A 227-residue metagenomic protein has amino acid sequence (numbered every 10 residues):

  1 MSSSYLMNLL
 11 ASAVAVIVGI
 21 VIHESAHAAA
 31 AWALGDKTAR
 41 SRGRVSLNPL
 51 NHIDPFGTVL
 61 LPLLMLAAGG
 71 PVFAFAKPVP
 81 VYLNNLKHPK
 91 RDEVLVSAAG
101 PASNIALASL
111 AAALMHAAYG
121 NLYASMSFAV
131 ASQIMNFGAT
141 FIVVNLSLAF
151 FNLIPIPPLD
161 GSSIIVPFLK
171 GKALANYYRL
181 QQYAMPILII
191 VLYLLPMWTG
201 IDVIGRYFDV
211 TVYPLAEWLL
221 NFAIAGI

Functional and structural regions predicted by a protein language model:
M1-I227: Hydrophobic transmembrane alpha-helices and their immediate loop junctions in multi-pass integral membrane proteins
